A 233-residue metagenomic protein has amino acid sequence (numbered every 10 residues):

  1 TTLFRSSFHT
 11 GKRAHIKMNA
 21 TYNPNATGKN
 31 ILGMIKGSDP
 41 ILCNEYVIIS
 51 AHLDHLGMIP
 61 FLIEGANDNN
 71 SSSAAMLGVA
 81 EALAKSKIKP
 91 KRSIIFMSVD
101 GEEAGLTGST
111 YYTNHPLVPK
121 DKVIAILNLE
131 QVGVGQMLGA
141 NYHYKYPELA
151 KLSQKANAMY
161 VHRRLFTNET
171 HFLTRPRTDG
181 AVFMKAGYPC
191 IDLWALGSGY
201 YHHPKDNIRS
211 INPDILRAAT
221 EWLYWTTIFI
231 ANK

Functional and structural regions predicted by a protein language model:
T1-G65, E81, K85-S86: Soluble metallo-hydrolase cores and metallopeptidase-like ectodomains found primarily in the secretory/periplasmic
M18-Y22, P60-N69, S98, Q136-Y144 (+2 more regions): Second-shell loop/turn segments in exported
N23, A66-A74, I88, E103-T107 (+3 more regions): Soluble non-cytosolic domains of exported or imported proteins
Y46-S50, K91-D100, A125-L127: Beta-strand segments within the central parallel beta-sheet cores of soluble alpha/beta enzyme folds
A74-E81, T110, K151-K155, A181 (+1 more regions): Solvent-exposed, polar/charged alpha-helical surfaces in well-ordered, non-transmembrane soluble domains, broadly
A80-I94, P119-D121: Phosphate-handling active-site elements
E81, G199-K233: His/Asp/Glu-rich mid-to-C-terminal helical/loop segments that flank catalytic regions of hydrolases
V99-S198: Metal-dependent peptidase/peptidase-like ectodomains
